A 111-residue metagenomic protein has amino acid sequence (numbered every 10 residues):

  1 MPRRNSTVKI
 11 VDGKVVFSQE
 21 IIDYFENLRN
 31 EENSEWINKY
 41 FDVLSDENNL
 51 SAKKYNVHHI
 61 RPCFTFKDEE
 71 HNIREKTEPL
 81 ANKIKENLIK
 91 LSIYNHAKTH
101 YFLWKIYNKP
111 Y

Functional and structural regions predicted by a protein language model:
P2-N56, T99: Short cysteine-rich loop/turn motifs with clustered Cys
D42-L91: Histidine-centered nuclease catalytic patch
L88-P110: Short Cys/His-centered divalent metal-binding micro-motifs
